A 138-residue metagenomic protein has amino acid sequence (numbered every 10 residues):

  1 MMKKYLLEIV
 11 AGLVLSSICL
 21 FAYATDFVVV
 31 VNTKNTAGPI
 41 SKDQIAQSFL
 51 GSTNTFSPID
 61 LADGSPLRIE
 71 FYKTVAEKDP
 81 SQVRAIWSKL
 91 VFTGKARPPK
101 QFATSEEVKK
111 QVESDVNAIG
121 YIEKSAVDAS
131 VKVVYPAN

Functional and structural regions predicted by a protein language model:
M2-V10: Bacterial N-terminal signal peptides that target proteins for export
Y23-N138: Flexible loop/hinge segments at secondary-structure junctions
